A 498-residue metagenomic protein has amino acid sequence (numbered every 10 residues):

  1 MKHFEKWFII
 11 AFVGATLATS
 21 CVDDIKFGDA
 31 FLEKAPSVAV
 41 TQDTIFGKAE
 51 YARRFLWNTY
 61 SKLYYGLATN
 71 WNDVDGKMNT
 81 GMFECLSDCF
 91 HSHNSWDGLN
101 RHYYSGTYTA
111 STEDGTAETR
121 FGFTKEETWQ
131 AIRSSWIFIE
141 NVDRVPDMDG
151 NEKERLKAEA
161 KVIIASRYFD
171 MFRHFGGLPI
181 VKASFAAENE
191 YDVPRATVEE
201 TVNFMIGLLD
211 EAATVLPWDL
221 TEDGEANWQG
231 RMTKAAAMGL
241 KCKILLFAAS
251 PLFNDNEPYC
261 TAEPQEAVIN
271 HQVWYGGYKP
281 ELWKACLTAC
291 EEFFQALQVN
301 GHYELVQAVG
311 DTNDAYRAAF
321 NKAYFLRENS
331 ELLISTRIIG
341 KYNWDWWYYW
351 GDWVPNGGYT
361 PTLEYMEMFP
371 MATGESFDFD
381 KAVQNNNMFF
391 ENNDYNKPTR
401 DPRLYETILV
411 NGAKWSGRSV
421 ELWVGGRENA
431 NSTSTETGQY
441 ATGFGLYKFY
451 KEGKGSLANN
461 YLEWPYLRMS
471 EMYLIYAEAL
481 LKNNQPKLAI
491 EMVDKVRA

Functional and structural regions predicted by a protein language model:
M1-F8: Bacterial N-terminal signal peptides that target proteins for export
A18-S20: C-terminal motif of bacterial Sec signal peptides marking the signal peptidase cleavage site
V22-R101, K157, L178, V202 (+3 more regions): An aromatic- and glycine-enriched ligand-binding surface/loop that stacks and positions planar moieties
T41-N72, N94-F175, N189-E225, Q229 (+10 more regions): Conserved, well-structured interaction surfaces
V142, A183-S184, T336-R337: Active-site-proximal beta-strand/loop segments in catalytic clefts of secreted hydrolases
D170, H174-G177, A183, V215 (+4 more regions): Alpha-solenoid helical repeat scaffolds
S184, R195, E199, L252-L287 (+1 more regions): Acidic, serine/threonine/proline-rich low-complexity intrinsically disordered regions
